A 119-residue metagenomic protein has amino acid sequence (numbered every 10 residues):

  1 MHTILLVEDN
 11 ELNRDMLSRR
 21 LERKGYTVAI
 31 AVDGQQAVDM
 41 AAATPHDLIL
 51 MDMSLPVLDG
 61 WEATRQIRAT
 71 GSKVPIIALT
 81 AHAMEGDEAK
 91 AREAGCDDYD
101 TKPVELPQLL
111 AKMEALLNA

Functional and structural regions predicted by a protein language model:
E8: Conserved acidic carboxylate
D15-R23: Charged docking surfaces used in two-component/phosphorelay signaling
S18, V104-M113: C-terminal output helix
I30-L48, A89: Acidic, metal-coordinating helix/loop segments flanking the phosphotransfer/catalytic sites of two-component signaling
A42-T44, Q66-V74, A94: Conserved phosphotransfer cores of two-component systems
I49, M53-P56, H82: The short loop immediately C-terminal to the conserved phospho-acceptor aspartate in CheY-like receiver
